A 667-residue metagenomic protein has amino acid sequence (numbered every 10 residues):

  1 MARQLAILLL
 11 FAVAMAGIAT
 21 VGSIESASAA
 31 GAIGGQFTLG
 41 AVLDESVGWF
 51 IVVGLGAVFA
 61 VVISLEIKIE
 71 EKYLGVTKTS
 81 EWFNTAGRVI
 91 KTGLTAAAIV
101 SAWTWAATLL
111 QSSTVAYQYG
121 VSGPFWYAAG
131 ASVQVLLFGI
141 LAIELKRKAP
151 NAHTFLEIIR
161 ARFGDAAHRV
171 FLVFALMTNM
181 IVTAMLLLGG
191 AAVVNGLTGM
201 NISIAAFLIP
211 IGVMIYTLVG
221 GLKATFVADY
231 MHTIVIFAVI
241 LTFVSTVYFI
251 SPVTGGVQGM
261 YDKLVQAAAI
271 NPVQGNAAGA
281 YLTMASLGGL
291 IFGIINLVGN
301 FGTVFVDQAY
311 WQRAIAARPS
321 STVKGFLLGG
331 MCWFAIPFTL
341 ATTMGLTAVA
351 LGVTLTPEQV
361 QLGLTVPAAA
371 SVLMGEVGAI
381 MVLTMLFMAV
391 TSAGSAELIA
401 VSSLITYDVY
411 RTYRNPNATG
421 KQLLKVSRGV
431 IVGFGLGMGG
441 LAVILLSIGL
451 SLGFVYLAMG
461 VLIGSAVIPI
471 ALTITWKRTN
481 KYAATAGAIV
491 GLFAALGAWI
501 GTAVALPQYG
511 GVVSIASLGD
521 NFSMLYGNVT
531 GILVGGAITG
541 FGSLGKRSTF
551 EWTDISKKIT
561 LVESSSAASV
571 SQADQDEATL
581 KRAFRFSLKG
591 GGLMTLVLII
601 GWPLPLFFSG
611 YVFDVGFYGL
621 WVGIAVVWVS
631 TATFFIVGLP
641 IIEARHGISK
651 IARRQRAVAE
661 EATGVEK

Functional and structural regions predicted by a protein language model:
A2-K667: Membrane-embedded helix-loop-helix hairpins and adjacent transmembrane boundary segments in multi-pass transporters
